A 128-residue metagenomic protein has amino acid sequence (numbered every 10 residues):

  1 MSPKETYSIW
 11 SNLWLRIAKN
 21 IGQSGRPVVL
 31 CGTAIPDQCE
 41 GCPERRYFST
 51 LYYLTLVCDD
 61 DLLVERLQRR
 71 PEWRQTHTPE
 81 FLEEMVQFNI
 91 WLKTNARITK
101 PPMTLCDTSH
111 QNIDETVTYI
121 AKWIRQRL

Functional and structural regions predicted by a protein language model:
M1-E5: Surface-exposed cleft-lining segments at the edges of enzyme active sites
T6-T50: Glycine-rich phosphate-binding loop used to anchor ATP phosphates in small-molecule kinases, encompassing both
A34-P36, D59, Q111: Short glycine-rich anion-binding loops that position phosphate/pyrophosphate groups of nucleotides and phosphorylated
E40-E44, E65-Q68, T118: Short amphipathic alpha-helical segments
Y47-R69, C106: Conserved phosphate-donor/acceptor-positioning beta-strand/loop module used by diverse small-molecule
R66-R74, W123: Conserved AAA+ ATPase "sensor/coupling" helix adjacent to the nucleotide-binding pocket
W73-Y119: Small-molecule kinase domains that catalyze NTP-dependent phosphoryl transfer to phosphate-bearing small molecules
Y119-R127: C-terminal alpha-helix
